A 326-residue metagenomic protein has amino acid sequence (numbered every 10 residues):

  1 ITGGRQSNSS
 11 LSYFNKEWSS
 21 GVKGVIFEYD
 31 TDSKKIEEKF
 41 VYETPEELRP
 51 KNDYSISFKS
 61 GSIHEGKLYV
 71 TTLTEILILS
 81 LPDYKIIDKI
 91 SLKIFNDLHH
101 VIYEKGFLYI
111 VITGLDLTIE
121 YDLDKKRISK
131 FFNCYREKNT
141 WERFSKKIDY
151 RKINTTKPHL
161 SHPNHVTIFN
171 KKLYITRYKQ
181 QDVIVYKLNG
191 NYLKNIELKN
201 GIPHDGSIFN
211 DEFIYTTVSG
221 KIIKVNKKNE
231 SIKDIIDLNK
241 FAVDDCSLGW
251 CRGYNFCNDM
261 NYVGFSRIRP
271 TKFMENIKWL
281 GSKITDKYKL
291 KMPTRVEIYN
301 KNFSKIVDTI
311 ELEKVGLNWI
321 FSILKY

Functional and structural regions predicted by a protein language model:
I1-G21, S55-F58, I153-H165, G264-K291: Short, conserved, GDST-rich strand-edge loop motifs in beta-rich repeat architectures
I1-G21, Y69-L73, I110-L115, I175-K179 (+2 more regions): Conserved beta-strand positions in repeat-built beta-propeller and related beta-rich domains
V22, S57, D97, G114 (+7 more regions): Beta-rich catalytic cores
T31-S33, S80-Y84, D122-K126, K187-N191 (+2 more regions): Short loop/turn segments that connect beta-strands within beta-propeller blades
I36-S80, K85-I102, E313: Blade-loop segments of beta-propeller domains
I36-Y54, I90-I94, I128-H159, K233-S247 (+1 more regions): Surface-exposed loop and turn segments in beta-propeller and other repeat-based domains that flank or scaffold
S207-V225, D234-E297: Loop/turn-rich, solvent-exposed surfaces of beta-rich toroidal or solenoidal domains
